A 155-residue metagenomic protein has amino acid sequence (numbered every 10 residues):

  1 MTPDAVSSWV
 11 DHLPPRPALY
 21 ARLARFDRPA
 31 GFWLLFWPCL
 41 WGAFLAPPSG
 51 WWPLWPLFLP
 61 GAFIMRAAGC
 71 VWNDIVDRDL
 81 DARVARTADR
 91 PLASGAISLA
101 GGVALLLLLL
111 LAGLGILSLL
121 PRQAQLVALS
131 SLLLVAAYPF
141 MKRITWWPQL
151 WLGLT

Functional and structural regions predicted by a protein language model:
T2-A18, C70-I97: Cytosolic, membrane-interface loops and tails of multi-pass inner-membrane proteins
P17, A21-R22, P60, R90-T155: Intramembrane alpha-helical segments
R25-L35: Membrane-interface helix starts
F26-D27, M65, N73, M141 (+1 more regions): Residue-level micro-sites within transmembrane alpha helices that shape and flank functional polar/acidic positions
W33-G42, P91, L152-T155: Small-residue-rich segments of transmembrane alpha-helices in multi-pass membrane proteins, especially helix faces
F36-V76, R86, L110-L114, S118 (+1 more regions): Membrane-embedded alpha-helical segments that form the functional core of polytopic membrane enzymes, especially those
A46, R78-D81, K142-W146: Perimembrane helix-loop junctions in membrane proteins
